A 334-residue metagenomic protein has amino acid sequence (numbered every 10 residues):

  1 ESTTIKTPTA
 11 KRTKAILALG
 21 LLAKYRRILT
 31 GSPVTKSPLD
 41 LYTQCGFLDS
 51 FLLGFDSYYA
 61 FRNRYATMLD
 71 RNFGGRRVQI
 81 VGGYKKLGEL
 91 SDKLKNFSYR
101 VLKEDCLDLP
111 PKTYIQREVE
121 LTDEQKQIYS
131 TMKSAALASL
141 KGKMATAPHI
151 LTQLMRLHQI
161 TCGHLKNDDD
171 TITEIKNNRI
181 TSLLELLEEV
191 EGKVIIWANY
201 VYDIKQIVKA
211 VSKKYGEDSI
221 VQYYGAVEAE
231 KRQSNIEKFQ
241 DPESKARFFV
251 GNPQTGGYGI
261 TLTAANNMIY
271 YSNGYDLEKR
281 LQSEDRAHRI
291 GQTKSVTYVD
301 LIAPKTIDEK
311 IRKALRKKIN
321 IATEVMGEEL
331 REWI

Functional and structural regions predicted by a protein language model:
E1: Walker B catalytic acidic pair
T4-L19, L277-E278: Substrate-gripping "pore-loop 1 plus following alpha2 helix"
K6-T7, T35-D40, C106, I128 (+6 more regions): Switch/connector loops and helix/strand junctions flanking conserved nucleotide-binding motifs in nucleotide-processing
T13-D105, Q292-S295: Conserved P-loop NTPase motor "coupling/switch" region that bridges the ATPase
L22-Y25, D40-T43, K112-Y114, G216-S219 (+2 more regions): Short glycine-/polar-rich loops that comprise or flank the Walker A/P-loop and associated switch/sensor motifs
K36-P38, I204-V208, Q233, R247-S272 (+1 more regions): SF2 helicase motor core recognition
D108-I260, M326-I334: Conserved Helicase C-terminal RecA-like lobe
Y275-I334: A conserved SF2-helicase RecA2
